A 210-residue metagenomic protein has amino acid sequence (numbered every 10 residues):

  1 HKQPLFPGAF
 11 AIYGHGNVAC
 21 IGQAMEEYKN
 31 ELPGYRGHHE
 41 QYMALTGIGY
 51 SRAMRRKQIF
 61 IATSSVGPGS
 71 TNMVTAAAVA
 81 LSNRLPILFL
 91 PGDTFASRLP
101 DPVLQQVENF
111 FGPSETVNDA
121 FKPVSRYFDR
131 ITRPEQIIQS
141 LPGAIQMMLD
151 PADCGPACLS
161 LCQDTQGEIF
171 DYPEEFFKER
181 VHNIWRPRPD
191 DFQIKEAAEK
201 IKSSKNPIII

Functional and structural regions predicted by a protein language model:
H1-I210: N-terminal alpha/beta PP-like core and its mobile active-site loop of ThDP/TPP-dependent enzymes
